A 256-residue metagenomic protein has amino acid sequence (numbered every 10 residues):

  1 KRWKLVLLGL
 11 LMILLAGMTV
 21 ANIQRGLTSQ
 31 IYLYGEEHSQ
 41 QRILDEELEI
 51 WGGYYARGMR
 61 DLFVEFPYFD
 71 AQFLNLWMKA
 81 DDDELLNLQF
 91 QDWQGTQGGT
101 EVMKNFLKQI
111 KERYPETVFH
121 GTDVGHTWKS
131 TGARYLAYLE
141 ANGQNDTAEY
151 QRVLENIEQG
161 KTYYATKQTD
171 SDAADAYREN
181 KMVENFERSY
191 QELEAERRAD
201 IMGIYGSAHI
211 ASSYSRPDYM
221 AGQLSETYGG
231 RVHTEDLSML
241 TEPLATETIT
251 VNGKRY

Functional and structural regions predicted by a protein language model:
K1-G9: N-terminal Sec-pathway targeting helices
L7, L15-Y256: Compositional signal for N-terminal targeting/processing segments
